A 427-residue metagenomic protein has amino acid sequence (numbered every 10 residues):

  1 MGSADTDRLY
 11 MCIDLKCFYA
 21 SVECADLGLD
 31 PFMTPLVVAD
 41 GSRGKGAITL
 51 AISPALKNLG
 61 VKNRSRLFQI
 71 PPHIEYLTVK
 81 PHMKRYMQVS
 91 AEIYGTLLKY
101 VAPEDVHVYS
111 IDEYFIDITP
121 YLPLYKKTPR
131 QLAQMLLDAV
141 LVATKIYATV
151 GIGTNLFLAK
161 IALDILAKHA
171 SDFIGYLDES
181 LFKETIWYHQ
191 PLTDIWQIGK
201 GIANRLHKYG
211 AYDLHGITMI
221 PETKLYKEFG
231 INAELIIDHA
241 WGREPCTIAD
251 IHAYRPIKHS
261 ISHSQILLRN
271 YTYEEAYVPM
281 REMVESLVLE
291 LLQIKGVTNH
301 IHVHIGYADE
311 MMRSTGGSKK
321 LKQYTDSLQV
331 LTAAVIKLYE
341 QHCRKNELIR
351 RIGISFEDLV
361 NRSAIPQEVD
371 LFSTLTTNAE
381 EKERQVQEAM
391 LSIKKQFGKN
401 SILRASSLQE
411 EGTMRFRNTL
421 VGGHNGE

Functional and structural regions predicted by a protein language model:
M1-I111, F115, A240: Residues that scaffold, gate, or flank divalent-cation-dependent active/transport sites
C12, N204-L348: DNA-contacting surface of Y-family translesion DNA polymerases
D14, G60, I70, D112 (+6 more regions): A residue-level signal for conserved active-site and pocket-lining positions in enzyme catalytic cores
V22, L321-E427: Acidic, metal-coordinating catalytic segment for phosphate/diphosphate chemistry, firing primarily on the Nudix
D26, I146, I152, D164-P245 (+1 more regions): Compact, charge-rich alpha-helical regulatory domains located at protein termini
Y109-E113, G153-L156, G296-H300, E347-R351: Short Gly/Ser/Thr- and Asp/Glu-enriched loop/turn motifs at secondary-structure junctions
I116-L137, G210: Catalytic palm subdomain of template-directed nucleic-acid polymerases, centered on the conserved carboxylate motif
A143-D164, R350: Structured, non-catalytic alpha/beta "coupling" segments that mediate domain-domain communication and provide generic
